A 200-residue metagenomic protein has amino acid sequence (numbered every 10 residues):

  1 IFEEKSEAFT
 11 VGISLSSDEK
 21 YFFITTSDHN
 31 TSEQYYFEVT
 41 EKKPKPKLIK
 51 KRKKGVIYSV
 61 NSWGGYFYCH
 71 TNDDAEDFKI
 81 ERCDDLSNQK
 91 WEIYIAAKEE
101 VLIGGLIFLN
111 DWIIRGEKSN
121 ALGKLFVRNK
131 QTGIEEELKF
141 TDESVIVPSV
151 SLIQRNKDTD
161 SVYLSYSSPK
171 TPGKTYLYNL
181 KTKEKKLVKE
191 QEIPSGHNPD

Functional and structural regions predicted by a protein language model:
I1-E7, D28: Contiguous mid-protein beta-loop-alpha structural module that forms a pocket-lining wall or clamp of enzyme active
E3-K5, K51-R52, K98, F140: WD40 beta-propeller blade-start loop/N-cap
T10-E38, K43-S62, I93, G104-G105 (+2 more regions): Non-catalytic accessory segments flanking enzyme active sites
F22, F67-C69, I113, V162: Hydrophobic beta-strand positions that form the internal "hydrophobic ladder" of WD40/Gbeta-like beta-propeller blades
T26-S27, T71-N72, E117-S119: Conserved beta-strand positions in repeat-built beta-propeller and related beta-rich domains
P44-K98: Extended hydrophobic/aromatic segments used for targeting, binding, or gating
I80, I113, T175: Hydrophobic, well-ordered secondary-structure elements that form the walls of internal hydrophobic environments
Q89-W112, K118: Generic long, charged, amphipathic alpha-helical segments
